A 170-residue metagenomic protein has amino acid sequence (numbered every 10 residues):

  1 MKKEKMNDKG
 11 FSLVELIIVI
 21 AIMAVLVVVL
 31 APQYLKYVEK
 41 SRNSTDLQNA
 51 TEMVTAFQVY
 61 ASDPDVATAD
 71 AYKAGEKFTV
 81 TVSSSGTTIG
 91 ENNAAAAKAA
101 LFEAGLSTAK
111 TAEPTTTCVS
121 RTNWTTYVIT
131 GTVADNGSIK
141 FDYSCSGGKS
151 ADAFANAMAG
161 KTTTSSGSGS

Functional and structural regions predicted by a protein language model:
M1-F11: N-terminal leader/signal peptides at the extreme start of proteins
E4, L16, Y37-K40: Amphipathic alpha-helical segments that mediate coupling or scaffolding at interfaces
K9, E15-I18: Internal alpha-helical transmembrane segments of multi-pass membrane proteins, especially GPCRs
S12, A31, I129-G131: Small side chains
I17-Q33: Alpha-helical hydrophobic helix detector
S41-A67: Membrane-proximal N-terminal amphipathic helix
V59-S170: Periplasmic/extracellular, small/polar-rich flexible segments of pilin-like filament-forming proteins
